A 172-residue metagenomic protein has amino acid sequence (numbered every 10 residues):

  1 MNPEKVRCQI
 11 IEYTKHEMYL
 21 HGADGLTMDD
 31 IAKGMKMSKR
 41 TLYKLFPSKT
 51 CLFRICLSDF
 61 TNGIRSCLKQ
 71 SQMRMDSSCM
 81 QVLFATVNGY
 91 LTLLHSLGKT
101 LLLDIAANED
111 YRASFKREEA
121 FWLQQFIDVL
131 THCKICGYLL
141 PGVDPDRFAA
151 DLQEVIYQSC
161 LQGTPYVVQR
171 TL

Functional and structural regions predicted by a protein language model:
P3-T14, I31, C56-F60, I64 (+1 more regions): Generic hydrophobic, amphipathic alpha-helix propensity
Q9, Y13, E17-C51, I55: Helix-turn-helix
I11, M80, F84, N88 (+4 more regions): An amphipathic alpha-helix signature
Y13, E17, T41, G89 (+1 more regions): Amphipathic alpha-helical interface segments
I55, K69-S96, F148-L152: Hydrophobic alpha-helical connector segments
R65, L93, D110-C136, D146-Q153 (+1 more regions): Amphipathic alpha-helical packing segments from all-alpha helical-bundle domains
K69, L102-D110: Short linear capping/connector segments at secondary-structure termini
